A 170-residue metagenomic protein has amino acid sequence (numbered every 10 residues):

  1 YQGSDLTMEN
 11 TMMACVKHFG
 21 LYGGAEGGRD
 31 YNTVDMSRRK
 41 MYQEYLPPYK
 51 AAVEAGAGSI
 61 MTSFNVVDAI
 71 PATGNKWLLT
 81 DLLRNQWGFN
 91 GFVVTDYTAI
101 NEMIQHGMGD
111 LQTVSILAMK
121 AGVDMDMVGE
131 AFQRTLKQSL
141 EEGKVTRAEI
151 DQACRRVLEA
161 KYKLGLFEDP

Functional and structural regions predicted by a protein language model:
Y1-P170: Glycoside hydrolase catalytic-domain context in secreted enzymes
